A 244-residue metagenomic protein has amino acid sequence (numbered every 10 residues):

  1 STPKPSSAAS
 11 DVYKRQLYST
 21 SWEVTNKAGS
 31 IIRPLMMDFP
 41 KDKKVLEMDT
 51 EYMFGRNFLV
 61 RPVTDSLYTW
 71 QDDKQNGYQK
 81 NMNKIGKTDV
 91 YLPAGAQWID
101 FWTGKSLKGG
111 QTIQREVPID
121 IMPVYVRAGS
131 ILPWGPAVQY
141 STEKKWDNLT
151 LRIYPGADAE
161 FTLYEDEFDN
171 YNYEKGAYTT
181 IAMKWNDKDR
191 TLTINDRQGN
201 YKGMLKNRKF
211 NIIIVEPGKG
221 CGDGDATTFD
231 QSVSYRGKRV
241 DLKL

Functional and structural regions predicted by a protein language model:
S1-A9, Y13: Single conserved hydrophobic/aromatic residue that forms the stacking wall/gate of nucleotide- or nucleobase-binding
S10, Q16-V24, P34-D38, P62-S66 (+5 more regions): Generic, well-ordered alpha-helical scaffold segments in large soluble proteins
T20-S21, L46-E51, Q71, Q75-Q79 (+5 more regions): Generic recognition of flexible, low-complexity loop/linker segments
K27, F39-L46, R61, S66-Q71 (+7 more regions): Flexible loop/turn segments at secondary-structure boundaries
S30-K87: Flexible, glycine/threonine-enriched loop-and-boundary segments that flank and lead into catalytic domains of large
M36, M53, L59-P62, D89-Y91 (+5 more regions): Structured core elements
L67-A94, R197-G218: Surface-exposed beta-strand/loop patches in extracellular or lumenal glycoproteins
I121-R239: Accessory, solvent-exposed terminal regions and/or long lumenal/extracellular loops of proteins
